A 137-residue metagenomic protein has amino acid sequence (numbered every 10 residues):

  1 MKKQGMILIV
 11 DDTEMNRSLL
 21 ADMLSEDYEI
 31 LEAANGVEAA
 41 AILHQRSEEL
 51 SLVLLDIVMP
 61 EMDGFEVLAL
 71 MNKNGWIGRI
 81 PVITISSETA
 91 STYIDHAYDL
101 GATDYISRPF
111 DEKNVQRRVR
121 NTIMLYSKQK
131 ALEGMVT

Functional and structural regions predicted by a protein language model:
M1-L8, E49: Non-catalytic signal-transmission and effector/linker regions of two-component phosphorelay proteins
K2-G5, T13-E32: Two-component/phosphorelay signaling modules centered on CheY-like receiver
E32-L52: Acidic, metal-coordinating helix/loop segments flanking the phosphotransfer/catalytic sites of two-component signaling
D56, S86: Active-site residues of response regulator receiver
M59: Receiver (REC) domain active-site loop signature in two-component systems and cognate sites in sensor histidine kinases
T92, F110-V119, I123: C-terminal output helix
